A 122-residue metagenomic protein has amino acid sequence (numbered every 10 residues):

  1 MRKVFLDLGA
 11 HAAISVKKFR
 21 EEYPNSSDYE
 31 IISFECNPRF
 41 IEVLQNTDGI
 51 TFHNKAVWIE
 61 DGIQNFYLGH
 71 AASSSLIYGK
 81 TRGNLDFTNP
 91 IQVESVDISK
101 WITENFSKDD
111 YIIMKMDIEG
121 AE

Functional and structural regions predicted by a protein language model:
M1-E122: Phosphate/nucleotide-binding beta-alpha loop and adjacent structural elements of enzyme active sites
